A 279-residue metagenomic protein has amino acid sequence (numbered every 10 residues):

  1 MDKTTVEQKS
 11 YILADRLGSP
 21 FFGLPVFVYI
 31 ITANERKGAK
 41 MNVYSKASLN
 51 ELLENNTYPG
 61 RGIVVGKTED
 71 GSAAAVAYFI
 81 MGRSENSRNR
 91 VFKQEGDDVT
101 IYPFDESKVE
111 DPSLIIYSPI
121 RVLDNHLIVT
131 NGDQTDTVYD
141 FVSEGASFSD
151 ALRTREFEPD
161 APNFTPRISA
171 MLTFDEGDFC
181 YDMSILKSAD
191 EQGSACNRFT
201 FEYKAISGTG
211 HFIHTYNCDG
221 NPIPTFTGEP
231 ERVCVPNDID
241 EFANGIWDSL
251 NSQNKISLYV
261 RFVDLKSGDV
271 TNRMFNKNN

Functional and structural regions predicted by a protein language model:
E7-P20: Targeting/processing segments of secretory and organellar proteins
P20-K40: Short, Lys/Arg-enriched N-terminal segments with co-localized hydrophobic residues within the first ~10-30 amino acids
R36-N279: Conserved short alpha-helical segments that host acidic/polar catalytic motifs at enzyme active sites
